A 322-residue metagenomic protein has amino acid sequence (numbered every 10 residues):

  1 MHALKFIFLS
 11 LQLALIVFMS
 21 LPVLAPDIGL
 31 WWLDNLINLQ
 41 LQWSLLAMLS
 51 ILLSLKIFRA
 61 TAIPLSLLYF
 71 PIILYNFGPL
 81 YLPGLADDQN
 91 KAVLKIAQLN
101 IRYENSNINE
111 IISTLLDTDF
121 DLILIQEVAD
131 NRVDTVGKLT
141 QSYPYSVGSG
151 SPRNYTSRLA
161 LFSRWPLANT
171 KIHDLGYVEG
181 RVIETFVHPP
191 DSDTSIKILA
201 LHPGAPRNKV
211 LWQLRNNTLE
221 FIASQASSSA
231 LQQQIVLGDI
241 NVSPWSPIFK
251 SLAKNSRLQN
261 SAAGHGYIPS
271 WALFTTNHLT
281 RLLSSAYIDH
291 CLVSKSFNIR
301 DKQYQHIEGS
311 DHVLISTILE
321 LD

Functional and structural regions predicted by a protein language model:
M1-H2: Short, Lys/Arg-rich, polar N-terminal cytosolic tail immediately upstream of the first transmembrane signal-anchor
K5, I57, L65-S66: Interfacial segments of alpha-helical transmembrane regions
K5-L53: Membrane-embedded alpha-helical segments of integral membrane proteins
I28, Q40, K56-I57, Y103 (+1 more regions): Short coil/turn residues that cap or connect secondary-structure elements
L52-A60: Structural signal for the C-terminal ends of transmembrane alpha-helices and the immediately following loop
A62-D117: N-terminal signal-anchor transmembrane helix
I96, R102-L116, I125-D322: Soluble catalytic domains of enzymes that build or remodel membrane lipids, polysaccharides, and related
F120: Internal catalytic or translocation cores that form aromatic/hydrophobic pockets or channels for amphipathic metabolites
